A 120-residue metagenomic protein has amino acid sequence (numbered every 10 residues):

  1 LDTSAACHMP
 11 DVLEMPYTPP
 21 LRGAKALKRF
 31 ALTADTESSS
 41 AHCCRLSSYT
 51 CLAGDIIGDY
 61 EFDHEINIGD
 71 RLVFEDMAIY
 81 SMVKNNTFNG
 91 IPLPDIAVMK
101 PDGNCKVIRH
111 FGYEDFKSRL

Functional and structural regions predicted by a protein language model:
L1-L120: Charged (often Lys/Glu-rich) extended helix/loop segments that serve as interaction or gating elements
